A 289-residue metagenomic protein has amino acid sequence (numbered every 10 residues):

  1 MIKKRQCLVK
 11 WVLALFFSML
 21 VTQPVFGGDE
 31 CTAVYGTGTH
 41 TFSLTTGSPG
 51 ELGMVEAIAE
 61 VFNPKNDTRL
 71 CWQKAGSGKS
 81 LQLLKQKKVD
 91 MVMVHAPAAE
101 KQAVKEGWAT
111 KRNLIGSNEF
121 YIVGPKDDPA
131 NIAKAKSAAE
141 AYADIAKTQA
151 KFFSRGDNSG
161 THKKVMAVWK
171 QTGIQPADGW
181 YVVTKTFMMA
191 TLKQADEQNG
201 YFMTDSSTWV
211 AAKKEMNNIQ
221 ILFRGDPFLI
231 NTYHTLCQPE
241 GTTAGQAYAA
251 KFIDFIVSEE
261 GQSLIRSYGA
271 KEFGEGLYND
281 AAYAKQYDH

Functional and structural regions predicted by a protein language model:
M1-K3, F26-D29: Basic/polar N-terminal segments that are highly enriched at the extreme N-terminus, encompassing both cleavable
I2-V12: Bacterial N-terminal signal peptides that target proteins for export
W11-Q23: Bacterial N-terminal signal peptides
G27-R69, G78, Q82-K88, P97 (+3 more regions): Exported/periplasmic ABC-transporter solute-binding proteins
M91-S117: Acidic, polar ligand-binding/catalytic clefts
S117-E119, Q149: Residue-level signal for tight coil/turn positions that link beta-strands
I122: Serine endopeptidase catalytic core focused on the charge-relay Asp
